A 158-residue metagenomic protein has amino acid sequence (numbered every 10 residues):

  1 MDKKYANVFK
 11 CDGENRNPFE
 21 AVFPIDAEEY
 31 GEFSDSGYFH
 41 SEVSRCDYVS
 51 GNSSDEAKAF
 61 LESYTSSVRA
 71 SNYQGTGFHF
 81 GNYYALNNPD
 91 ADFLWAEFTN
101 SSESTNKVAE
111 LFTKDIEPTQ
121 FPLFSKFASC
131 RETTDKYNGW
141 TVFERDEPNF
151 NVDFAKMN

Functional and structural regions predicted by a protein language model:
M1-F121, S125-N158: Short S/T/G/P-rich N-terminal loop/turn motif that feeds into the first structured element of a domain
